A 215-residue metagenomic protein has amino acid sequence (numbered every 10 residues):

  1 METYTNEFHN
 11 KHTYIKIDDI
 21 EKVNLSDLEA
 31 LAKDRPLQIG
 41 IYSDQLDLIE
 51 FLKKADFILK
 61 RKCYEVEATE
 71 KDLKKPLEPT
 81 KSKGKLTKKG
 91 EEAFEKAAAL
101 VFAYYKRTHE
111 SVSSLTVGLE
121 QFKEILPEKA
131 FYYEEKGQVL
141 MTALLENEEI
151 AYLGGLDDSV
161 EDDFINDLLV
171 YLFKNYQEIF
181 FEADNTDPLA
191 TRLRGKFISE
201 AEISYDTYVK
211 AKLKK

Functional and structural regions predicted by a protein language model:
M1-A32, E134-D163: Conserved donor-binding loop and adjoining core beta-sheet/short helix segment in diverse acyl/aminoacyl transferases
D19-S82, L168-V170, Q177-K215: Acyl-donor-binding surface of acyltransferase catalytic domains
K53, E128-A130, N175: Extended, basic/helix-rich recognition subdomains
L77-V112: Short amphipathic alpha-helix that is part of the acyltransferase structural core
F94, D162-I165: Short, leucine-enriched amphipathic alpha-helices that occur as contiguous helical runs
T108-Y132: Active-site rim helix/loop that mediates acceptor-substrate recognition in acyltransferases
I125, E146, F173-K174: A structural signal for short secondary-structure junctions
K129-K136, I165-L172: A short, acidic, amphipathic alpha-helical segment used as a generic capping/interface helix at domain edges
